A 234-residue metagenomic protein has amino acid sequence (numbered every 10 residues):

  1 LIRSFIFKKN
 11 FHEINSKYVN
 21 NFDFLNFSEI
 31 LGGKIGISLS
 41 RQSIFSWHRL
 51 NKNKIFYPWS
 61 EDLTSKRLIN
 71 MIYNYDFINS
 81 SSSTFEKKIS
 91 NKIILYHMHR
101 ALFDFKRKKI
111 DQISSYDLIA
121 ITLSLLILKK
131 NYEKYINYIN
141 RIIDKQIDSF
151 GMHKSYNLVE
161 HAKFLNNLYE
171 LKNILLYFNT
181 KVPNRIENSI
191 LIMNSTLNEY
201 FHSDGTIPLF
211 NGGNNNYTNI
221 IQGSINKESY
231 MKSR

Functional and structural regions predicted by a protein language model:
L1-E13: Extreme N-terminal leader/anchor segments
I14-I190: Aromatic-lined, polymer-binding surfaces characteristic of secreted/periplasmic polysaccharide-degrading enzymes
M152-R234: Carbohydrate-active enzyme catalytic cores, enriched for enzymes that act on polyanionic acidic polysaccharides
